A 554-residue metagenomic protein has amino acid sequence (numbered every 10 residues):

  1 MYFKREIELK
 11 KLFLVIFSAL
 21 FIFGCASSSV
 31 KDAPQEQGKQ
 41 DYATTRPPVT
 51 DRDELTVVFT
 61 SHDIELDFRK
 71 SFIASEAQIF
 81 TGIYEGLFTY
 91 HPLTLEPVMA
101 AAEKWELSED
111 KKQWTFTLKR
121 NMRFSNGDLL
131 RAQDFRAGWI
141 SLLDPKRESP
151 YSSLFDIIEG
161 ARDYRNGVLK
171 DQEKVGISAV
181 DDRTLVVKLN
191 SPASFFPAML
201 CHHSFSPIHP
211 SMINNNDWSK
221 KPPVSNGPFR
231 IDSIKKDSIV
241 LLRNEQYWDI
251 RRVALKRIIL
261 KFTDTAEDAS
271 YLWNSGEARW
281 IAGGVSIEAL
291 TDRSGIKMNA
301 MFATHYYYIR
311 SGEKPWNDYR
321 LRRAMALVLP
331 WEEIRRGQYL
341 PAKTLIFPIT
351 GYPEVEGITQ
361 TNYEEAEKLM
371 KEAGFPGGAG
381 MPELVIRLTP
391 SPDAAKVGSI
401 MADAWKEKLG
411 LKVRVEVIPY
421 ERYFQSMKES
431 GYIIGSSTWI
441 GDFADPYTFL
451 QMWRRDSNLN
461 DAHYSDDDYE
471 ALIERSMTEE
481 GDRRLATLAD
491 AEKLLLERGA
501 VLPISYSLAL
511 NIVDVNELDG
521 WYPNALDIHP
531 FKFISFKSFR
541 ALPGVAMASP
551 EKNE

Functional and structural regions predicted by a protein language model:
D53-S61, Q113-T115, L185-V186, G227-R230 (+4 more regions): Short, well-ordered beta-strand elements
V58-E109, V224: N-terminal lobe/hinge region of extracytoplasmic solute-binding protein
F59-A77, A101, D128, F195-S206 (+2 more regions): A structural "hinge/loop" feature
T60, E148, S152, R252 (+6 more regions): Local pocket/hinge segments that shape ligand/substrate recognition
P92, Q172-K174, R183, K188-R257 (+4 more regions): Gly/Pro-rich hinge or "lid" segments in bacterial periplasmic/extracellular proteins
E103-L154, V186, P315: Aromatic- and charge-enriched surface segment that lines or borders ligand/interaction sites
T117, R136, L143, R147-H209: Surface-exposed binding/hinge segments that line and control ligand-binding clefts or catalytic entry sites
A326-E354, P392-D403, F424-E554: Detector for C-terminal structural segments
